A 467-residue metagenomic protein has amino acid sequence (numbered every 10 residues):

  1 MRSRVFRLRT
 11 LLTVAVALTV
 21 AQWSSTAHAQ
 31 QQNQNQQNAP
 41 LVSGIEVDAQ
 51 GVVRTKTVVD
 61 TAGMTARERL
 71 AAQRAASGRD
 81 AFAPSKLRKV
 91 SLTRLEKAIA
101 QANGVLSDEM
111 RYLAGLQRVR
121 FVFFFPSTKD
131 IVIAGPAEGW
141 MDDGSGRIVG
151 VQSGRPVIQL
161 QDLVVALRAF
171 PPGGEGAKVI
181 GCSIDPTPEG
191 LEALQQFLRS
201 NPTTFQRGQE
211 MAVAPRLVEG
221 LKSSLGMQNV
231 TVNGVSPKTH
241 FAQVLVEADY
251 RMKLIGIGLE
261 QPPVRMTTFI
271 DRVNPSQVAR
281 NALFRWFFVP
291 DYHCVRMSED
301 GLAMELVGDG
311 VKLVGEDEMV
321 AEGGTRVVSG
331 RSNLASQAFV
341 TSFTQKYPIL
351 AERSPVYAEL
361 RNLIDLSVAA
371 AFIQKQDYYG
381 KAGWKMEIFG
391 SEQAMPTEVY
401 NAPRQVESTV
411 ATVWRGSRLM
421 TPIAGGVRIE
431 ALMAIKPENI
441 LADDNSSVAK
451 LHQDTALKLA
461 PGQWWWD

Functional and structural regions predicted by a protein language model:
M1-L8: N-terminal secretory signal peptides that target proteins for export/translocation
T10-Q22: Bacterial N-terminal signal peptides
H28-D467: Outer membrane pore-forming secretion/assembly proteins and partners of Gram-negative envelopes
